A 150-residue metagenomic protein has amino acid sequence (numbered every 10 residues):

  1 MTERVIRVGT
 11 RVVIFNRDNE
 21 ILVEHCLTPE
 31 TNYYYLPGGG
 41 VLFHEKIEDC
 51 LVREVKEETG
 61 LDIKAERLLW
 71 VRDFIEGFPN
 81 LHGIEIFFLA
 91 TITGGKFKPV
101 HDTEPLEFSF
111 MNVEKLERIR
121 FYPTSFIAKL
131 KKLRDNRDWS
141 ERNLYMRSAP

Functional and structural regions predicted by a protein language model:
M1-I21: Conserved N-terminal beta-strand and adjoining loop/helix that marks the start of the Nudix/MutT-like hydrolase domain
R4-I6, N32, N80-I84: Residue-level preference for beta-strand/loop junctions
T10-V12, L68, F88-A90: A structural signal for short, well-ordered beta-strand segments
N16, E20-E57: Conserved Nudix-box catalytic region and its N-terminal flanking loop in Nudix hydrolases and closely related
V23, R67-W70: A structural microfeature
T31, R72-E76: Short, solvent-exposed loop/turn segments at secondary-structure junctions
Y34, T103-P150: Nudix hydrolase/Nudix homology domain
V41-K64, I75-T124: Unchanged
